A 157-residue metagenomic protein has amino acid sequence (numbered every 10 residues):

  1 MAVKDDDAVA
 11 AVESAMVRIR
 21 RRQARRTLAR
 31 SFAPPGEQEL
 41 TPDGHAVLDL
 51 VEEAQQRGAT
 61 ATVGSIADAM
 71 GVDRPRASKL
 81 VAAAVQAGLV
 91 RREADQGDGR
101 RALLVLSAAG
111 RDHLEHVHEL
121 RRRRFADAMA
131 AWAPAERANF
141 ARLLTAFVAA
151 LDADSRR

Functional and structural regions predicted by a protein language model:
M1-H45: N-terminal leader segment of winged-helix/HTH proteins
R21, D49-Q56, H118, T145: Short, locally clustered residues in the helix-turn-helix/winged-helix DNA-binding domain
L28-D73, A87: N-terminal helix-turn-helix DNA-binding core of bacterial DNA-binding proteins
V81-A82: Short, hydrophobic-biased segments on the C-terminal half of alpha helices that form "recognition helices"
V85-V105: Beta-hairpin "wing" of winged helix-turn-helix
H116-R157: Terminal interaction helix/tail motif
